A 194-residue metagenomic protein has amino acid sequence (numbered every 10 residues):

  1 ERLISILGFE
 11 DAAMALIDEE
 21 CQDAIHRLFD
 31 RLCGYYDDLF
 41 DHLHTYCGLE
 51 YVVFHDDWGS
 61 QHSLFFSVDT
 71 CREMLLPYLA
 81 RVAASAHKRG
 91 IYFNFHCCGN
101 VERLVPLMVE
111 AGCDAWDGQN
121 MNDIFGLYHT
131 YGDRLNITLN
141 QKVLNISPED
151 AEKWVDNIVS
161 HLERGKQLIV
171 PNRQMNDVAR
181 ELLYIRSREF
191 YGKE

Functional and structural regions predicted by a protein language model:
E1-E194: Active-site loop segments of alpha/beta catalytic cores
